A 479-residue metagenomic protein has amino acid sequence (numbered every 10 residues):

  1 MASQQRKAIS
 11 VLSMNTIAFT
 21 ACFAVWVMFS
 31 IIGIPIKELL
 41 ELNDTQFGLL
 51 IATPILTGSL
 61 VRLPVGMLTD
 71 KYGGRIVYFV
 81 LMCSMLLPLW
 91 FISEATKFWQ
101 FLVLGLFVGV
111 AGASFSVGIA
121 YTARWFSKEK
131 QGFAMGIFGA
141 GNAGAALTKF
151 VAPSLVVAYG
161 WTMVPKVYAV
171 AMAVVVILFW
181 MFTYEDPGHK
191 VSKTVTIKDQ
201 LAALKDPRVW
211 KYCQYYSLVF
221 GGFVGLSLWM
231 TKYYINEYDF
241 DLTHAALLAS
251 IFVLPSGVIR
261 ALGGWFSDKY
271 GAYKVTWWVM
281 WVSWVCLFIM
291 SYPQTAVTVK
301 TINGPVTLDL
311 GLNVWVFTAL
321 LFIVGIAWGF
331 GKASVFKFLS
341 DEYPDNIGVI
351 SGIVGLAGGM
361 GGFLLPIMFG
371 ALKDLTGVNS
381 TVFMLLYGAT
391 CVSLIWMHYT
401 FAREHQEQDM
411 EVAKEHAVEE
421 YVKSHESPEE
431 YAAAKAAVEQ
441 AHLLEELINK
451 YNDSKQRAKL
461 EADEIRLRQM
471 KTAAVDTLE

Functional and structural regions predicted by a protein language model:
M1-R6, Y184-C213: Juxtamembrane intracellular "pre-TM" segments in multi-pass secondary transporters
S10-L42, L226-T231, L365: Extracytoplasmic
F29-G33, P207-A261, K332: Extracytoplasmic gate region of multi-pass secondary transporters
L60-W99: Conserved MFS/SLC helix-loop-helix module at the cytosolic interface between two early adjacent transmembrane helices
L104-G141: Cytoplasmic helix-loop-helix junction between adjacent transmembrane helices in 12-TM secondary transporters
I137-T183: Helix-loop-helix hairpin linking two adjacent transmembrane segments in secondary transporters
A169-K190, S393-F401: C-terminal membrane-cytosol helix-exit motif in multi-pass small-molecule transporters
Y273-V335: C-terminal transmembrane helical hairpin of 12-TM major facilitator-type secondary transporters
